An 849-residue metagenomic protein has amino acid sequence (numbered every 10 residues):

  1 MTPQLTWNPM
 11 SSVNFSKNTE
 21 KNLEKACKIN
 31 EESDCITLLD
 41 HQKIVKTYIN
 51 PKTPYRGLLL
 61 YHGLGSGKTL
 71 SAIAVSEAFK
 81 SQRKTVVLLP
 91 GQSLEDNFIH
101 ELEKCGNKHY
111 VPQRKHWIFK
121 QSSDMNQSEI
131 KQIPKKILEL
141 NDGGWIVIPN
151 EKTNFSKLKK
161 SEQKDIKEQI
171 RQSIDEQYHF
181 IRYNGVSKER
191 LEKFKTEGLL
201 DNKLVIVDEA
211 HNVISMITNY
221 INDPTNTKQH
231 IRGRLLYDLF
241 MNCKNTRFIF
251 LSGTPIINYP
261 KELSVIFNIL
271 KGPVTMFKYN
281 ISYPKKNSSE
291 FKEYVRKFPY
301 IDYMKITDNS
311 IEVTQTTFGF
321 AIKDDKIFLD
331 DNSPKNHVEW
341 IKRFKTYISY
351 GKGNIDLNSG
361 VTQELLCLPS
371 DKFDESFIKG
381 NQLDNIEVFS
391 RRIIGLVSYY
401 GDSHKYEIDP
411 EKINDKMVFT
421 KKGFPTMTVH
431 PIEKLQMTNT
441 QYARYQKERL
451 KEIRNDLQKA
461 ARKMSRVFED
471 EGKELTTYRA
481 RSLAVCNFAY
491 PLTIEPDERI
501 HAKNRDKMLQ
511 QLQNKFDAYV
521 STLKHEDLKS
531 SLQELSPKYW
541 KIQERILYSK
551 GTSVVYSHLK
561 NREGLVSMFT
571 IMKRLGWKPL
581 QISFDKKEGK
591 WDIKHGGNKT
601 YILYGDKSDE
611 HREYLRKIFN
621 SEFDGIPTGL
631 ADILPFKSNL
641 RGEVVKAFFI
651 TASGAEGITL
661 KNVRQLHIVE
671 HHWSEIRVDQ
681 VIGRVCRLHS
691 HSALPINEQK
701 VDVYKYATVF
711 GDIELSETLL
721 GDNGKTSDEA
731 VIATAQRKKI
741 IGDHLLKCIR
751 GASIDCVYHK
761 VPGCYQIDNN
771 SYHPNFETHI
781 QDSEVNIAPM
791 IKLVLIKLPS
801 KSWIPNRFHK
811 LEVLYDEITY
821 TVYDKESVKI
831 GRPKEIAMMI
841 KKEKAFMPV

Functional and structural regions predicted by a protein language model:
M1-T659, E698-P789: Helicase motor interdomain insertion/brace
L666: Short conserved active-site loop signatures built around small residues
V669-E670: Conserved AAA+ ATPase "SRH/arginine-finger" region at the nucleotide-binding site
S674-L694: Conserved SF2 helicase motif VI
Y765-V849: The feature captures the C-terminal accessory region of ATP-dependent helicases and related nucleic-acid translocases
